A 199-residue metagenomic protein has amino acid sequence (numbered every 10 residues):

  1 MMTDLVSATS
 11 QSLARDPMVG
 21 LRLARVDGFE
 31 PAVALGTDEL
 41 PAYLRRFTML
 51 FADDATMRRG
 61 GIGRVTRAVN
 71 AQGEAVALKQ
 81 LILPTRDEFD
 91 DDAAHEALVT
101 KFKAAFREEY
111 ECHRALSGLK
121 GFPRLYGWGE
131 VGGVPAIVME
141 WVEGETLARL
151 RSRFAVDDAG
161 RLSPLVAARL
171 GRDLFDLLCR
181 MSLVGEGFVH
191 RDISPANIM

Functional and structural regions predicted by a protein language model:
M2-T48, A52: Juxta-kinase regulatory segment immediately upstream of eukaryotic protein kinase catalytic domains
D54-G60, V65: Protein kinase glycine-rich loop
A93-A115: AlphaC helix of the eukaryotic protein kinase fold
W128: Activation-segment/catalytic-loop signature of the eukaryotic protein kinase fold
G132-T146: Conserved short submotifs of the Hanks-type protein kinase catalytic core that shape the nucleotide-binding pocket
L147-R161: AlphaC helix of the protein kinase catalytic domain
L170-G171: Activation segment signature within eukaryotic-like protein kinase domains
S182-M199: Catalytic-loop of the protein kinase fold
